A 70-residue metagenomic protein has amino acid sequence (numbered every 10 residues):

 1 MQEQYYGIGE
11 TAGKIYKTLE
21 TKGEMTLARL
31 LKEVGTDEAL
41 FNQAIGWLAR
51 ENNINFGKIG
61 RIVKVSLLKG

Functional and structural regions predicted by a protein language model:
Q2-A12, F56-G70: Short, cationic-aromatic polyanion-contact patches
I8-E33: Short amphipathic alpha-helical interface segments
E20, G46, R50: Residue-level detection of the helix-turn-helix DNA-binding "recognition helix"
L30, N42, I59-G60: Short loop/turn and capping residues at structural boundaries
T36-W47: Short amphipathic alpha-helical interaction segments
